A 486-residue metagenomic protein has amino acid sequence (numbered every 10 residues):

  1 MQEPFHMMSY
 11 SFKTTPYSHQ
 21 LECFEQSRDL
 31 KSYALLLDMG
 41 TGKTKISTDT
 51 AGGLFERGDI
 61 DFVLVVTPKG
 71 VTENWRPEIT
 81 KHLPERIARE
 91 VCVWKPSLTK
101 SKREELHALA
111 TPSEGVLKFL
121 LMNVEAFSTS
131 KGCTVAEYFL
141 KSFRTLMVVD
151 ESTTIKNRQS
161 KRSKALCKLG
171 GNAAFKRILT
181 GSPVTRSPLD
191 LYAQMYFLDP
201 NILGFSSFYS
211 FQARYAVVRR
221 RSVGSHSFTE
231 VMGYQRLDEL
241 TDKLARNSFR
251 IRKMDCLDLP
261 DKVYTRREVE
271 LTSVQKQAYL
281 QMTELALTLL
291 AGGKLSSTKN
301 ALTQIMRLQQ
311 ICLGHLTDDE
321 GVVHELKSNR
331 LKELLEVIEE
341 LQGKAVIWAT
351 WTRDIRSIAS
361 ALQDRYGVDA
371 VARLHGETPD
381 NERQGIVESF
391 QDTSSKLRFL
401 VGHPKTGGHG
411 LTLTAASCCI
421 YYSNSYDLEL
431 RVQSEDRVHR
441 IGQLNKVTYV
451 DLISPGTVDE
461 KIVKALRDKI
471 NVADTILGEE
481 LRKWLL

Functional and structural regions predicted by a protein language model:
Q2-L36: Conserved pre-motif I regulatory segment
H6-M8, T41-G42, I46-D61, F127 (+4 more regions): Conserved Helicase C-terminal RecA-like lobe
I46, D59-K81, T185-D190, W351: Conserved Walker A/P-loop ATP-binding site and its immediately adjacent core in helicase/helicase-like ATPase domains
V71-L98, L198-N201, R365: Conserved helix-turn-beta segment of the N-terminal RecA-like "Helicase ATP-binding" lobe in SF1/SF2 helicases
K100-F119, V124-F143: Conserved helix/coil segment N-terminal to the catalytic DExD/H
L121-F127, T134-K141, S160-A174, G204-E320 (+3 more regions): Inter-lobe coupling linker of SF2 helicases/translocases
S128-S130, R186-P188, I355-A359, Q384 (+2 more regions): SF2 helicase motor core recognition
Y426-L486: A conserved SF2-helicase RecA2
